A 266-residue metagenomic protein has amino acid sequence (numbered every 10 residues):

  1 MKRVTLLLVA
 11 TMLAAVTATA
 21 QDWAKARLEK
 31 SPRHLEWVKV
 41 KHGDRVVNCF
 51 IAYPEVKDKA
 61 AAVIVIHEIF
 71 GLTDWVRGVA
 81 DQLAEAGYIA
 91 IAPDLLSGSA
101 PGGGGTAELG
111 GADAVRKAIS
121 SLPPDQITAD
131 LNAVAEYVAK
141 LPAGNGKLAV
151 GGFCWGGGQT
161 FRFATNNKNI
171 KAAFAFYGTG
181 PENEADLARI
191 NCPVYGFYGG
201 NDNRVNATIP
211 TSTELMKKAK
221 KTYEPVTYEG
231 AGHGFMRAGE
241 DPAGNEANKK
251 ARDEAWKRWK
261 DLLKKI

Functional and structural regions predicted by a protein language model:
V4, M12-V40, V47-F50, W155: An N-terminal hydrophobic leader/cap segment in hydrolases
L28, W37-K140, R237-D241: Serine-hydrolase catalytic machinery in alpha/beta-hydrolase-like enzymes
P142-F153: Alpha/beta-hydrolase fold nucleophile elbow
G152-G156, T160: Gly/Ala-rich beta-loop-alpha elbow adjacent to hydrolase catalytic centers
N169-T179: A conserved short beta-strand
I190, G196-Y198: Short beta-strand/loop motif that positions the catalytic acidic residue of the alpha/beta-hydrolase fold
N201-N206: Acidic catalytic loop of the alpha/beta-hydrolase fold
K217, T222-I266: C-terminal catalytic histidine-bearing segment of alpha/beta-hydrolase fold enzymes
